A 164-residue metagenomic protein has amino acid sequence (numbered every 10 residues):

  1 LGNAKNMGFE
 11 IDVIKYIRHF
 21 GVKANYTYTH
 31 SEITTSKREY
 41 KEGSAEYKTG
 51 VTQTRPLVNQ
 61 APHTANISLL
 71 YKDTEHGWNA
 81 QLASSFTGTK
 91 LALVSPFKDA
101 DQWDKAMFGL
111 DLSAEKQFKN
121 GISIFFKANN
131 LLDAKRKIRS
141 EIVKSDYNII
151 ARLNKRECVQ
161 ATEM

Functional and structural regions predicted by a protein language model:
L1-L93: Gram-negative outer-membrane beta-barrel transporters
G2-N6, V58-P62, D101-M107, E157-E163: Transmembrane beta-barrel outer-membrane domains
G8, G50-P56, P96-D101, D111 (+2 more regions): Extracellular loop and loop/strand-boundary signature of outer-membrane beta-barrel proteins
D12, T49, D99, S123-I124: Short, functionally important structural connectors and interaction interfaces within domains
G43-S44, D101-Q102, K144-D146: Juxtamembrane/interface motifs at transmembrane-helix termini
R55-P56, K105, N129-N130: Flexible, active-site-adjacent loop/turn segments at secondary-structure boundaries
W78, D111-S113: A broad helix-preferring feature
S85-V94, E115-M164: C-terminal beta-signal and adjacent terminal beta-strands/loops of Gram-negative outer-membrane beta-barrel proteins
